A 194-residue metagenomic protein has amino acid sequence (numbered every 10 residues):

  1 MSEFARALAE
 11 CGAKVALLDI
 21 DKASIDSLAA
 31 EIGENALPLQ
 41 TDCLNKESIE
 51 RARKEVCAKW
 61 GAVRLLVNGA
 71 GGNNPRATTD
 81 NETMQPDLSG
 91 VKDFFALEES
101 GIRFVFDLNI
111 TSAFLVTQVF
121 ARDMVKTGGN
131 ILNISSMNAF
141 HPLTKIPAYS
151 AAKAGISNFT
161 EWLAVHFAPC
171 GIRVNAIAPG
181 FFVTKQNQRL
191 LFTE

Functional and structural regions predicted by a protein language model:
M1-A16, L163: Canonical Rossmann dinucleotide-binding motif of NAD(H)/NADP(H)-dependent dehydrogenases/reductases, specifically
C11-S27: Conserved glycine-rich Rossmann-like NAD(P)H-binding loop of the short-chain dehydrogenase/reductase
I32-E47: Rossmann-fold cofactor-recognition segment
E50, N73-R103, R122, K145-A148 (+2 more regions): Conserved mid-core segment of classical short-chain dehydrogenase/reductases
R64, P86-F114, L132, I156-S157: Catalytic Tyr-X3-Lys loop
T117, A152: Active-site helix of classical SDR
R122, V165-A168: Alpha-helical segment proximal to the catalytic Tyr-Lys
S136: Residue(s) in the substrate-gating loop at a strand-loop-helix junction that position the organic substrate next
